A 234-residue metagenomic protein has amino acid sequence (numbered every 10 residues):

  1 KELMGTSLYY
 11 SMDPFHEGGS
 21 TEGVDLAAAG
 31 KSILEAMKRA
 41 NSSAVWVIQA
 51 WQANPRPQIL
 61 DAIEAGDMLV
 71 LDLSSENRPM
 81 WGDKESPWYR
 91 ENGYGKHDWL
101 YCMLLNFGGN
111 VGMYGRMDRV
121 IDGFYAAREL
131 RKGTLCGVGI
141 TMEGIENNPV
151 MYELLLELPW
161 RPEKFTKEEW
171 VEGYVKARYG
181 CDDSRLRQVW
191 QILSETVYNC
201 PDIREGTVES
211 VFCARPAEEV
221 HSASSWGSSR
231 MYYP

Functional and structural regions predicted by a protein language model:
K1-S194, N199-Y232: Catalytic-core regions of glycoside hydrolase
